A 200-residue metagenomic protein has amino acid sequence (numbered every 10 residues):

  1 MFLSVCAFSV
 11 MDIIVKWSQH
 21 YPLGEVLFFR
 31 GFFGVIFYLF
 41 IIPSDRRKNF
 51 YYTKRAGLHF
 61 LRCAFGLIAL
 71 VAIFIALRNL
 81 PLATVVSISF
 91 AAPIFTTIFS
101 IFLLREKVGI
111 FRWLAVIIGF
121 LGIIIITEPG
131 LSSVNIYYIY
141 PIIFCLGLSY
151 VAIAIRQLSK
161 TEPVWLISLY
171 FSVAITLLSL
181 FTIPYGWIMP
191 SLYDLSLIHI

Functional and structural regions predicted by a protein language model:
M1-E25, S133-Q157: Glycine-/small-residue-enriched transmembrane alpha-helix faces in small-molecule transporters and effluxers
S9, C63, L67-V71, P93-I98 (+2 more regions): Hydrophobic/small/kink-forming positions within alpha-helical transmembrane segments of polytopic membrane proteins
H20-E25, A72-S89, E162-W165: Structural motif at transmembrane-helix junctions in multi-pass transporters
V35-I36, F120, T176-L177: Small-residue-rich packing faces within the transmembrane alpha-helices of Major Facilitator Superfamily
R46-A83, I125: Specific transmembrane alpha-helical segments of multi-pass solute transporters/efflux pumps, especially DMT/EamA
I75, A92-L114: C-terminal transmembrane-helix exit sites in multi-pass transporters
F111-E128: Hydrophobic transmembrane alpha-helices of multi-pass small-molecule transport proteins
I198-I200: Conserved small/polar residues in nucleotide/adenosyl-binding loops
